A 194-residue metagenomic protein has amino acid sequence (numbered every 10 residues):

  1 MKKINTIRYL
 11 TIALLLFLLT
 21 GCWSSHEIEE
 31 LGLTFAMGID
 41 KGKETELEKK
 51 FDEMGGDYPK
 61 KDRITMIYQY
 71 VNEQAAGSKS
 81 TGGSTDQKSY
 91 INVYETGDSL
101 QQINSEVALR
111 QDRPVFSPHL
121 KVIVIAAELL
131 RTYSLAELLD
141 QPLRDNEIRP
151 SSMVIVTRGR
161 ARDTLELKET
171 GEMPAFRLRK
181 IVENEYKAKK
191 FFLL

Functional and structural regions predicted by a protein language model:
K2-L194: Membrane-proximal alpha-helical signals and transmembrane carboxylates
